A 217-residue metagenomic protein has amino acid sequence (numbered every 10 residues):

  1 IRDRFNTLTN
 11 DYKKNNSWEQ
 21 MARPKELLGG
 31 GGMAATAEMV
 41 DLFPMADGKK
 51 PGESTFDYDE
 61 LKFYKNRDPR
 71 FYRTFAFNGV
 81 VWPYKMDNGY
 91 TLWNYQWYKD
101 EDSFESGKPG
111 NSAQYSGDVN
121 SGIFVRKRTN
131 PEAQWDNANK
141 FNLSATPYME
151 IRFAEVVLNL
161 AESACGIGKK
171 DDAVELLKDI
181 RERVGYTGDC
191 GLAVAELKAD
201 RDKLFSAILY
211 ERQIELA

Functional and structural regions predicted by a protein language model:
I1-A37, D41-A217: Acidic/polar-rich alpha-helix caps and helix-coil junctions
